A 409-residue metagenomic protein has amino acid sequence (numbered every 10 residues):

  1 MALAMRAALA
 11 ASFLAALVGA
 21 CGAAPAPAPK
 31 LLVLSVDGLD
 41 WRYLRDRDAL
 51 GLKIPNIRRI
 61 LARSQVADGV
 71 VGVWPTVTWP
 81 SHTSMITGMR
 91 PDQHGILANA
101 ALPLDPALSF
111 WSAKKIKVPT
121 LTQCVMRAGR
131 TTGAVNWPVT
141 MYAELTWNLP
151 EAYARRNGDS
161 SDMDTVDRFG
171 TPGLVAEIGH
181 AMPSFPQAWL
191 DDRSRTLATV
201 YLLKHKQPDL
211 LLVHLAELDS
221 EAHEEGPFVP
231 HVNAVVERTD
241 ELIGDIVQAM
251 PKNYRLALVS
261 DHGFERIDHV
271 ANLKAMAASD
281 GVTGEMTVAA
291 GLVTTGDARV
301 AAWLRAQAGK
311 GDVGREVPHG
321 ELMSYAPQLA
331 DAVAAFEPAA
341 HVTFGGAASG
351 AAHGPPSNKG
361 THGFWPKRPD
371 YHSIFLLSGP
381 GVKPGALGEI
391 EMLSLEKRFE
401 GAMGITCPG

Functional and structural regions predicted by a protein language model:
A7-G19: Bacterial N-terminal signal peptides
A24-Q65: Active-site-proximal N-terminal segment of extracellular/periplasmic enzymes that hydrolyze or transfer
P27-P29, V36, D68, P75-V77 (+5 more regions): Secreted, luminal/periplasmic, and some membrane-associated catalytic domains that remodel anionic oxygen-ester
L31-S35, R42, D68-G69, S84-I86 (+6 more regions): Structural recognition of the beta-strand scaffold that forms the well-ordered cores of secreted hydrolase catalytic
D40-R47, V70-G72, A107-S112, F185-W189 (+3 more regions): Second-shell loop/turn segments in exported
R59-S112: Active-site segment of extracytoplasmic enzymes that catalyze sulfate/phosphate-ester chemistry
R90-G226, R305, G309: His/Asp/Glu-rich, glycine-adjacent segments that coordinate divalent cations and/or stabilize oxyanion chemistry on
A277-R305, N358-R398, A402-M403: Substrate-binding rim/cap in mid-to-C-terminal beta-strand-loop elements of soluble/periplasmic
